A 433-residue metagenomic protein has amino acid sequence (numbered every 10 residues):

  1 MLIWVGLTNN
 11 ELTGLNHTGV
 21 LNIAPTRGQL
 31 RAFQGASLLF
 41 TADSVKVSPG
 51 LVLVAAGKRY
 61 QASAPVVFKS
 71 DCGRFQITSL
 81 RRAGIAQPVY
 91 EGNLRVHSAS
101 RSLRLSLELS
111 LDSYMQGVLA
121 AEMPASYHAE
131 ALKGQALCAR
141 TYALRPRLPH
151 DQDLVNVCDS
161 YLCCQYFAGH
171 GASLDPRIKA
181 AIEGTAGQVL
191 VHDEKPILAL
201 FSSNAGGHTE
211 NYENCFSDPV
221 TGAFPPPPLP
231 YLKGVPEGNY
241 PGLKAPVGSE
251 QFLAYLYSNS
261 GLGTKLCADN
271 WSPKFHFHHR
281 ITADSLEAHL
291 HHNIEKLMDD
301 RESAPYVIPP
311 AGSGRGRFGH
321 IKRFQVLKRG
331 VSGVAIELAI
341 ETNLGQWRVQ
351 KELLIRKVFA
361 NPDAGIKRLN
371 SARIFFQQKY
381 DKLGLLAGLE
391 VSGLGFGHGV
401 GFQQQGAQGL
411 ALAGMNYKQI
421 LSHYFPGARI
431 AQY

Functional and structural regions predicted by a protein language model:
M1-Y433: Conserved, single-site charged/polar hotspot
